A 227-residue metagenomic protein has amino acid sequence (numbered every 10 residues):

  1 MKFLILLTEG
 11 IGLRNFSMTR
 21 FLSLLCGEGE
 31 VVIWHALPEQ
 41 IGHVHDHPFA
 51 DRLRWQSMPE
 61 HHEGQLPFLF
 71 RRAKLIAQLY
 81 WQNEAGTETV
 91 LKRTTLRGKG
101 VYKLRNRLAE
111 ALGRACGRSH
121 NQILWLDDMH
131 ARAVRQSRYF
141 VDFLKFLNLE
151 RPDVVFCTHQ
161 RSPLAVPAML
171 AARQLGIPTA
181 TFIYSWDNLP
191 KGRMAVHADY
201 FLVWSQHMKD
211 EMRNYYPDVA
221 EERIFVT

Functional and structural regions predicted by a protein language model:
L4, T89, L144-S162: Short N-terminal targeting/anchoring amphipathic segment
L6-T19, A85-V90, C157: A short, glycine/small-residue-rich beta-strand->loop->alpha-helix junction that serves as a flexible
E9, L37, H159-R161, S185 (+1 more regions): Helix N-cap/beta->alpha junction signal
L25, V32-H35, D199-S205: A short beta-strand/loop micro-motif in the catalytic core of glycosyltransferases that engages the nucleotide-sugar
V32-F140: Conserved N-terminal ligand/cofactor-binding loop architecture of enzyme catalytic domains
R135-Q136, V196-T227: A nucleotide-sugar donor-handling region in carbohydrate enzymes
K145, N188-Y200: Membrane-proximal helix-turn-helix segments that form the acceptor-binding/catalytic region of lipid-linked
V154, T158-H159, P167-S185: Active-site proximal beta-strand in glycosyltransferases
